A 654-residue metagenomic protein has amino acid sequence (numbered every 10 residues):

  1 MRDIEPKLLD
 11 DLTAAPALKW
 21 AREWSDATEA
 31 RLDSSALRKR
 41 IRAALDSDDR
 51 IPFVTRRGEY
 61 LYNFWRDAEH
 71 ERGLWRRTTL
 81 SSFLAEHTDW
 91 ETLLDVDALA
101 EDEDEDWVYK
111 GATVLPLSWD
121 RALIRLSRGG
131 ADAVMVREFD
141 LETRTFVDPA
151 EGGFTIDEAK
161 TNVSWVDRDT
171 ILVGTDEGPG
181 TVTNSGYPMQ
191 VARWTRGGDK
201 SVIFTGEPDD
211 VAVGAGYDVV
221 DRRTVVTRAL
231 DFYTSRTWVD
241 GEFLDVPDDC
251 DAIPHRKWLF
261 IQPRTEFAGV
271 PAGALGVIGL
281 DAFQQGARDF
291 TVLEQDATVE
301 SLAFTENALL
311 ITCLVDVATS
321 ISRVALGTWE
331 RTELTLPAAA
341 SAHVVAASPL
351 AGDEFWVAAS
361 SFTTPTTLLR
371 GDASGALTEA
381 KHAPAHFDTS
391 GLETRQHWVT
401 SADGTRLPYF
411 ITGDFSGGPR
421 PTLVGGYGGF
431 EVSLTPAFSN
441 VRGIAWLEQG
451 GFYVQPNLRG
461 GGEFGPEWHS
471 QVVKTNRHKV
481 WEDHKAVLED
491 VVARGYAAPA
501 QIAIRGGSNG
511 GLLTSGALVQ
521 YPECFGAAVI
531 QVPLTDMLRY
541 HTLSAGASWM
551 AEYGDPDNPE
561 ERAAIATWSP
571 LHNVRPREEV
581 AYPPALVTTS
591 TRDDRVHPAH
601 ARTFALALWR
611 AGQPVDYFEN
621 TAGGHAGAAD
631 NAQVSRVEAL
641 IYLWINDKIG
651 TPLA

Functional and structural regions predicted by a protein language model:
A15-V114, R125, M189, A212-A229 (+9 more regions): Non-catalytic accessory segments flanking enzyme active sites
R76-L80, R137-E142, Y187-G197, W238-D240 (+2 more regions): Beta-propeller blade signature
D89-G111, L123-L126, G130-T170, G174-S185 (+2 more regions): Asp-box/WD-like beta-propeller blade repeats and closely related beta-sheet repeat scaffolds
W90, L141-I156, G197-P208, W238-F243 (+2 more regions): Blade-edge beta-strand/turn elements of extracellular beta-propeller and related beta-sheet repeat scaffolds
A98-L115, L126-A131, T145, A150-G152 (+8 more regions): Cap/lid segment of the alpha/beta-hydrolase catalytic domain
S164, D169-V239: Solenoidal tandem-repeat scaffolds enriched in leucines and small polar residues
T205-P271, L280-Q284, V580-Y582, V587-Q613 (+1 more regions): Long hydrophobic segments that form regular secondary structure
P456-A654: Active-site-proximal cap/loop segments of hydrolase catalytic domains
